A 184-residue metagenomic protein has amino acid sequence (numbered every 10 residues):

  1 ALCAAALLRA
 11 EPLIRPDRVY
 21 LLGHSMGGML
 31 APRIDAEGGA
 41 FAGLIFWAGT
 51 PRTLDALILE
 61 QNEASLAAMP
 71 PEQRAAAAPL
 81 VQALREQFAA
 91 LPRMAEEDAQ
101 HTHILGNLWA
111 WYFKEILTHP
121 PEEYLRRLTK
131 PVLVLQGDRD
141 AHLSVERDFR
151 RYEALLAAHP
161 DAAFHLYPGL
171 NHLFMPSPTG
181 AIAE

Functional and structural regions predicted by a protein language model:
A1-E11: Alpha/beta-hydrolase active-site loop
I14-G23: Alpha/beta-hydrolase fold nucleophile elbow
G23-S25, A48: Catalytic nucleophile serine of serine hydrolases, specifically the conserved "nucleophile elbow" pentapeptide
G28-G39: Short glycine-enriched nucleophile-adjacent loop and the immediately C-terminal alpha-helix near the catalytic center
G43-R127: Accessory cap/linker subdomain of secreted extracellular hydrolases
L128, V134-Q136: Short beta-strand/loop motif that positions the catalytic acidic residue of the alpha/beta-hydrolase fold
K130, A141-L155: Short alpha-helix in the alpha/beta-hydrolase fold that links the catalytic acid
L156-T179: Catalytic histidine neighborhood in serine/cysteine hydrolases with alpha/beta-hydrolase-type architecture
